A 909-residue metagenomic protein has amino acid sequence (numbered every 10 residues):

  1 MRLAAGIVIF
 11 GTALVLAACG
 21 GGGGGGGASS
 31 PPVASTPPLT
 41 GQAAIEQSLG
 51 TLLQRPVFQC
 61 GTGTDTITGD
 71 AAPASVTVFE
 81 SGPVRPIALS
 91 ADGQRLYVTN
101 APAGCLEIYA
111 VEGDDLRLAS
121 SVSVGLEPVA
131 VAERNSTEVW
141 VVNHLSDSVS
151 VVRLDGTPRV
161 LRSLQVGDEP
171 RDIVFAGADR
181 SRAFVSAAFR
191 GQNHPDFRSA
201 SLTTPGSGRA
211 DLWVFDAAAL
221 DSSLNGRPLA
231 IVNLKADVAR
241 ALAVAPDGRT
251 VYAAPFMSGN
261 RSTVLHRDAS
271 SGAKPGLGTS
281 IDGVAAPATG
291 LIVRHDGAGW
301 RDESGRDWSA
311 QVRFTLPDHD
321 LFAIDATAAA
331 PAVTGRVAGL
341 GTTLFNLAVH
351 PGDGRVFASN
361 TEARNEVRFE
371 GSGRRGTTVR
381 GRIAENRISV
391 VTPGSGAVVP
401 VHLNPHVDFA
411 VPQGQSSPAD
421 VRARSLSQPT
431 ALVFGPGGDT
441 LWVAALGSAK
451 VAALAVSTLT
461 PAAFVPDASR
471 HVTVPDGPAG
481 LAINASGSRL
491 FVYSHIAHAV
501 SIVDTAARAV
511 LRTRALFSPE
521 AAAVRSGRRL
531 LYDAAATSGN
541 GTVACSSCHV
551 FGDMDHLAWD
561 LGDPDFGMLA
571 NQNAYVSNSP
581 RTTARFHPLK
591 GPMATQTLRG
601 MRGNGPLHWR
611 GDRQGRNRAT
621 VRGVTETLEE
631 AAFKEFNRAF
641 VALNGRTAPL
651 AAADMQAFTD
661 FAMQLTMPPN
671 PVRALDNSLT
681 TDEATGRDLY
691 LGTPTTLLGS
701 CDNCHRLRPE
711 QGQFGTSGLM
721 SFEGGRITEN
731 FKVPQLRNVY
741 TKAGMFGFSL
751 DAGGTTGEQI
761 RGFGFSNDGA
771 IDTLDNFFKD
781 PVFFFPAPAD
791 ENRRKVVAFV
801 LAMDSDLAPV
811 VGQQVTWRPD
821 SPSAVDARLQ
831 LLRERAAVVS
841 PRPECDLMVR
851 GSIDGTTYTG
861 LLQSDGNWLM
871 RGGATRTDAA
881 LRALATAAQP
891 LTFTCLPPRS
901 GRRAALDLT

Functional and structural regions predicted by a protein language model:
L14-T64: Bacterial Sec-dependent N-terminal signal peptides
A72-E107, L316, L426-P436: Beta-strand-rich domains and repeat architectures in extracellular enzymes and scaffolds, especially beta-propellers
A91-D92, R134-S136, A176-R180, P246-D247 (+3 more regions): Residue-level detector of Asp-centered blade-edge/turn motifs that repeat once per structural unit in beta-propeller
C105-E107, S148-S150, D211-W213, D320-F322 (+3 more regions): A short loop-to-beta-strand structural motif that recurs across blades of beta-propeller domains
P158-G177, S186-G191, D196-D211, L224-V244 (+1 more regions): Asp-box/WD-like beta-propeller blade repeats and closely related beta-sheet repeat scaffolds
R159, R190, Y252-P255, G259 (+5 more regions): Periplasmic c-type cytochrome electron-transfer domains
S199-A210, L265-F322, E370-A397: Predominantly five- to eight-bladed beta-propeller fold
